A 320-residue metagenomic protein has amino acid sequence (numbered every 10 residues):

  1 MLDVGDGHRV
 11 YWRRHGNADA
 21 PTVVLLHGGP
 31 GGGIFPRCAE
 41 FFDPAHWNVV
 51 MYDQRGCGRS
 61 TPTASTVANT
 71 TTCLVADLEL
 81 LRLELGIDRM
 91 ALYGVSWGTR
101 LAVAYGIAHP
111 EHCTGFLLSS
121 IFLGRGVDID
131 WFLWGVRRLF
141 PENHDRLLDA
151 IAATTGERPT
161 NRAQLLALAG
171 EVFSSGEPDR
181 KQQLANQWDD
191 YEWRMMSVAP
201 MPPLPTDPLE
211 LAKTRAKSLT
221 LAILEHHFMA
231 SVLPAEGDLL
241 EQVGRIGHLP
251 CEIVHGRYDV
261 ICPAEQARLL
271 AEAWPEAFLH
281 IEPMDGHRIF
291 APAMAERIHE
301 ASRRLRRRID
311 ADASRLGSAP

Functional and structural regions predicted by a protein language model:
G5-P62: Conserved HGGG/HGGXW glycine-rich cap/lid loop of the alpha/beta-hydrolase fold
T72-M90: Conserved acidic catalytic loop of the alpha/beta-hydrolase fold
D88-D130: Conserved hydrolase catalytic core segment
C113-L166: A catalytic-pocket lid/entrance helix-loop region that shapes and gates access to the active site across common
H226-V243: Active-site nucleophile elbow and catalytic-triad environment of alpha/beta-hydrolase enzymes
I246-G247, I253-H255: Short beta-strand/loop motif that positions the catalytic acidic residue of the alpha/beta-hydrolase fold
V260-Q266: Conserved alpha/beta-hydrolase "acid-adjacent" motif
A277-P320: Catalytic active-site module of serine/aspartate enzymes centered on a nucleophile-bearing elbow/loop
